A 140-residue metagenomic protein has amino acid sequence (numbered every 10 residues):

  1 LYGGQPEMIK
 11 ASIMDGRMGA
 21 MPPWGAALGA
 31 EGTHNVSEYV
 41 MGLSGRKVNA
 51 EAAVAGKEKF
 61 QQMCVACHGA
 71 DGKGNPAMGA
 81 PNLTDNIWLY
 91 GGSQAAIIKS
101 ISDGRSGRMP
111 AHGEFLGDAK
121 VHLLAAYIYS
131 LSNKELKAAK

Functional and structural regions predicted by a protein language model:
L1-G45, A77-N133: Extracytoplasmic electron-transfer domains, predominantly the class I c-type cytochrome c fold
V48-G74, D85, I98-D103, K140: Sequence/structural segment immediately N-terminal to covalent heme-attachment motifs in c-type and related
K134-K140: Short alpha-helical boundary/capping segments at helix-coil junctions
